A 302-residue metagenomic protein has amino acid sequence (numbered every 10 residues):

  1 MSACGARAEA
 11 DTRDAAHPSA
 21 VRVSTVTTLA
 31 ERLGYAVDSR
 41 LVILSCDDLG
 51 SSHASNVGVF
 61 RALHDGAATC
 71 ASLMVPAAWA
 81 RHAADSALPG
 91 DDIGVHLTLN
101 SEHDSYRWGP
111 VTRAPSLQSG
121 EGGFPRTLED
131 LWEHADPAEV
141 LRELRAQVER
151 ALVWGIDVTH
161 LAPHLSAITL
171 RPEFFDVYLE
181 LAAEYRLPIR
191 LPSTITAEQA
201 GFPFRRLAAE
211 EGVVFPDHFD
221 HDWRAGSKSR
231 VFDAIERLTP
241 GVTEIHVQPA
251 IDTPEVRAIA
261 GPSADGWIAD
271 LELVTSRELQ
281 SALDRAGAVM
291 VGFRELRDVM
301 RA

Functional and structural regions predicted by a protein language model:
M1-G5, D11-L44, H53-I156, H160 (+1 more regions): Terminal accessory/targeting
D48: His/Cys-centered metal/cofactor-coordination and adjacent catalytic loops
H164-A167: Conserved short loop/turn motifs at secondary-structure junctions
